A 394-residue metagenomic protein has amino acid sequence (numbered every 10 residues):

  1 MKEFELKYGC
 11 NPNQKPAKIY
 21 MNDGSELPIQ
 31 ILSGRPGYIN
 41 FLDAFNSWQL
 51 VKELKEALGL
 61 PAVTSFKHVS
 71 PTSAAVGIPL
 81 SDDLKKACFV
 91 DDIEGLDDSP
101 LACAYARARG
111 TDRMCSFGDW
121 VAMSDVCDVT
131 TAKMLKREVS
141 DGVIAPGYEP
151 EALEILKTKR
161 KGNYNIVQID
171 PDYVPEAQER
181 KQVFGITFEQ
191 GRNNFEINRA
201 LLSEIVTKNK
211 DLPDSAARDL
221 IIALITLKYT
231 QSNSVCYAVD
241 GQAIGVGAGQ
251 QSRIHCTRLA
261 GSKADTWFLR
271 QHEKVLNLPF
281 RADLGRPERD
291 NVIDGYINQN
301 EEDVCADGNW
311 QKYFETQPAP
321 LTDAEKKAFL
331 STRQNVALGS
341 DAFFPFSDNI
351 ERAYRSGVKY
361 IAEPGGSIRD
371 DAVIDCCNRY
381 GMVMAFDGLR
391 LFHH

Functional and structural regions predicted by a protein language model:
M1-L201, A216-S234: Active-site loops and adjacent core secondary-structure elements that bind or stabilize anionic groups
D23-R35, T111-F117, G191-K210, P287-N309 (+2 more regions): Gly-rich Lys/Arg/Thr-decorated short loops/hinges at beta-loop-alpha junctions or inter-strand turns that position
E53, Y229, T266-R270, R355 (+1 more regions): Conserved helix-loop functional segments at active or binding sites
A57-S65, I166-I169, S232-V239, L269-F280 (+1 more regions): Flexible, glycine/charged-enriched surface loops at secondary-structure junctions
S70, C127, V239-D240, F344 (+1 more regions): Active-site-proximal loop/turn and secondary-structure-junction residues that shape catalytic pockets, frequently
T72-M114, I244-F343: Glycine- and Gly-Pro-enriched alpha-helical subdomains that act as flexible, kink-prone "lid/hinge" or packing modules
D119, M123-S124, R137-V167, D172-V174 (+4 more regions): C-terminal binding/interaction regions
V126, I205-S215, F344: Bateman/CBS regulatory modules and CBS-like beta-alpha motifs in cytosolic regions of diverse proteins
